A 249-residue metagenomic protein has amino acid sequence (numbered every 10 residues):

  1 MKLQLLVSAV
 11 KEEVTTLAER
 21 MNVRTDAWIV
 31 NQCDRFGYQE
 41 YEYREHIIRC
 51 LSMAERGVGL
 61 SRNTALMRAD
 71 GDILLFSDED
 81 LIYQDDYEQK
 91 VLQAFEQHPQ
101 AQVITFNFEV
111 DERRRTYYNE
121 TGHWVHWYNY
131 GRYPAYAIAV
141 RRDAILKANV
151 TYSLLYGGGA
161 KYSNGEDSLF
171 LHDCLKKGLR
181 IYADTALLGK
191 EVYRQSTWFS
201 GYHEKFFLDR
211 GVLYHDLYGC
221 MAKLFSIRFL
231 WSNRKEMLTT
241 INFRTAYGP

Functional and structural regions predicted by a protein language model:
M1-D26, Q39: N-proximal low-complexity "stem/linker" segments adjacent to membrane-targeting elements
M53-A69: Glycine-rich, basic loop-to-helix element that forms the pyrophosphate-binding segment of sugar-nucleotide handling
L74: Short aromatic/hydrophobic "clamp" motif used to bind/position activated sugar donors
I82-Y118: Conserved donor NDP-sugar-binding/catalytic core segment of glycosyltransferases
H123-A144, K161: A recurrent flexible, glycine/aromatic-enriched loop bordering the glycosyltransferase active site that acts as
Y152-L154, G178-K190, Y202-H203: Catalytic beta-strand/loop signature of glycosyltransferases that borders the donor
G157-L169: Acidic donor-binding loop at a coil-to-helix junction in glycosyltransferase catalytic cores that engages
W198-L224, R244-P249: Catalytic core of nucleotide-sugar-dependent glycosyltransferases
